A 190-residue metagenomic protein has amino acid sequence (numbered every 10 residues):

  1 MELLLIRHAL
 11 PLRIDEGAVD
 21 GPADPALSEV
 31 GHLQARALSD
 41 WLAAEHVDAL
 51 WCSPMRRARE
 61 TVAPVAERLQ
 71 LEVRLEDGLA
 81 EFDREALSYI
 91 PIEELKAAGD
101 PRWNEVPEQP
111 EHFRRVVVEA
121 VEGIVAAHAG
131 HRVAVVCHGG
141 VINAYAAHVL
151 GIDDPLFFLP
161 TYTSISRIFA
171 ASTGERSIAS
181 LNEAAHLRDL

Functional and structural regions predicted by a protein language model:
L3, H131-G139: Generic beta-sheet signal
L3-L69, V73: Active-site-proximal alpha-helix that buttresses catalytic centers in soluble enzyme cores
P11, V141-I142: Short active-site segment of divalent metal-dependent hydrolases/proteases that encodes the spacing between
C52-S53, R115, V136-C137: Short beta-strand scaffold positions
P64, A144-H148: Active-site signature of alpha/beta-hydrolase-fold catalytic machinery across serine- and Asp/Cys-nucleophile hydrolases
L71-L75, E81-E93, A126-H131, A147-L190: Acidic, low-complexity terminal tails and accessory targeting/binding regions of phosphate-metabolizing enzymes
E94-H112: Short glycine/proline- and acidic residue-enriched helix-loop micro-motifs that form flexible lids or anion-recognition
